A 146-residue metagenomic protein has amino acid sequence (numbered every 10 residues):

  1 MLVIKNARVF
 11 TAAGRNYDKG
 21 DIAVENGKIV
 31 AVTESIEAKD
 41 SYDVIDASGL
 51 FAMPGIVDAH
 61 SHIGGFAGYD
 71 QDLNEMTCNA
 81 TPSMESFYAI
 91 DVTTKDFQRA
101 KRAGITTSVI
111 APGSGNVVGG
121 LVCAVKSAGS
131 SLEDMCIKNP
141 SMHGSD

Functional and structural regions predicted by a protein language model:
V9-M53: Histidine-rich, glycine-flanked metal-binding segment
G14, G115-N116, S131: Detector for glycine-centered tight turns/loop "hinges" at secondary-structure junctions
D21-A23, V109, V122-A124: Short beta-strand scaffold segments in enzyme catalytic cores
I45, V117-V118, V122-S127: Short low-complexity, flexible loop/linker segments enriched in glycine and/or proline with clustered acidic
L50-V117: Metal-associated gating/positioning segment near the N- to mid-region
A124-D146: Metal-coordinating catalytic core of metallo-dependent amide/deamination hydrolases
